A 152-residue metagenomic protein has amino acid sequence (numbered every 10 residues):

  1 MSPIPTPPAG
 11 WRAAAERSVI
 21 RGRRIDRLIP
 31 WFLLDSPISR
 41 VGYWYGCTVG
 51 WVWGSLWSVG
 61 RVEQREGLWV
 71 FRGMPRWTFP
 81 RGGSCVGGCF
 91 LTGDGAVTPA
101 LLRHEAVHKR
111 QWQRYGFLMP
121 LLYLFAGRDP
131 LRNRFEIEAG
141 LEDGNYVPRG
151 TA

Functional and structural regions predicted by a protein language model:
M1-C47: N-terminal low-structure segments adjacent to metalloprotease catalytic domains across cellular compartments
R27-Q64, Q113-L124: A transmembrane-helix-recognition feature enriched in membrane-embedded lipid enzymes and envelope glyco-/phospholipid
V41, P99, L131, F135: Hydrophobic (often cysteine-bearing) scaffold residues that line and stabilize catalytic clefts of nucleotide/cofactor
W69-A96: Active-site scaffold of zinc-dependent metalloenzymes
A100-W112: Active-site recognition of the HExxH zinc-binding catalytic motif
W112-L141: Post-HEXXH active-site segment of zinc metalloproteases
L141-A152: Short helix/loop segments within enzyme catalytic domains that coordinate or immediately flank catalytic cofactors
